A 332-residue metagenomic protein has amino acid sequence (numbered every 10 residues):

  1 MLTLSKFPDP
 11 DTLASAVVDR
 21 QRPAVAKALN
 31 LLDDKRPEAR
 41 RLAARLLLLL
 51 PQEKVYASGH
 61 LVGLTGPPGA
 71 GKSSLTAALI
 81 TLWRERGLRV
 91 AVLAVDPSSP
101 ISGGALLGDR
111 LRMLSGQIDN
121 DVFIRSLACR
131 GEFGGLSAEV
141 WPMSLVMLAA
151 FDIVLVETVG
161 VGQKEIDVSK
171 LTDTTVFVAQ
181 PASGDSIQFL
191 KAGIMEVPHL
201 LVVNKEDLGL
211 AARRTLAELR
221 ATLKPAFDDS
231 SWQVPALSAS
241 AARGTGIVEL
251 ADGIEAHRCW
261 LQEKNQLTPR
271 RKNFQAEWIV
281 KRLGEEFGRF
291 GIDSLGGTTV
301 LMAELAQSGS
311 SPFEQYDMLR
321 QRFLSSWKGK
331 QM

Functional and structural regions predicted by a protein language model:
P10-V62, P67-A70, L79-K164, T174-V178 (+1 more regions): Nucleotide-state-sensitive switch-loop elements of NTP-binding domains
V17, D167-V168, A192: Replace "in large, NTP-powered and nucleic-acid-processing enzymes" with "in large, NTP-powered factors and other
V25, S238, E249-K328: Long, well-ordered amphipathic alpha-helical subdomains in the mid-to-C-terminal portions of large enzyme subunits
L75: Hydrophobic positions on the alpha1 helix immediately C-terminal to the Walker A/P-loop
L88, N120-V122, L171-T174, E196-H199 (+1 more regions): Short glycine-/polar-rich loops that comprise or flank the Walker A/P-loop and associated switch/sensor motifs
T158, G162, L171-Q188, H199 (+1 more regions): Conserved Switch II/interswitch segment of TRAFAC-class P-loop GTPases
L200, E206-W260: Canonical P-loop GTPase G-domain recognition
